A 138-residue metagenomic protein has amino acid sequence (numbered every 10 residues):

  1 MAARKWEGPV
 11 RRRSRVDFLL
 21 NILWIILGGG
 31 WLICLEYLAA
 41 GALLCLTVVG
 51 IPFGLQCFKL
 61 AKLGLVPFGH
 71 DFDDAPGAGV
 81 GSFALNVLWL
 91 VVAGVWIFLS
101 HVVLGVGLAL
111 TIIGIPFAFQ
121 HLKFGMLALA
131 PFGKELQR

Functional and structural regions predicted by a protein language model:
A2-Y37, F53-N86, F117-R138: Membrane-interface extramembranous regions at the lipid-water interface
W24, E36, A42, L88-W89 (+2 more regions): Residue-level marker of motif borders
I26, V91, V103-L110, K123: Structural signature of transmembrane alpha-helix termini at the membrane-water interface
G29-G30, T47, G94, T111: Residue-level detector of functionally special positions within alpha-helical transmembrane segments of multi-pass
A42-I51, L99-F117: Short hydrophobic membrane-inserting alpha-helices and related fusion/pore-forming segments
G79-V102: Loop-to-transmembrane boundary segments
